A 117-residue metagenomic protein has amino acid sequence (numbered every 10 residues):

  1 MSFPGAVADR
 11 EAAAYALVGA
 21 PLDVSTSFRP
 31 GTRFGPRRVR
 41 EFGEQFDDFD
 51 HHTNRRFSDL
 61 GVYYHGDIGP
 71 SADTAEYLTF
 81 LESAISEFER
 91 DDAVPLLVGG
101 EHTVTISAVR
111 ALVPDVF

Functional and structural regions predicted by a protein language model:
M1-F117: Metal-dependent C-N hydrolase catalytic cores
